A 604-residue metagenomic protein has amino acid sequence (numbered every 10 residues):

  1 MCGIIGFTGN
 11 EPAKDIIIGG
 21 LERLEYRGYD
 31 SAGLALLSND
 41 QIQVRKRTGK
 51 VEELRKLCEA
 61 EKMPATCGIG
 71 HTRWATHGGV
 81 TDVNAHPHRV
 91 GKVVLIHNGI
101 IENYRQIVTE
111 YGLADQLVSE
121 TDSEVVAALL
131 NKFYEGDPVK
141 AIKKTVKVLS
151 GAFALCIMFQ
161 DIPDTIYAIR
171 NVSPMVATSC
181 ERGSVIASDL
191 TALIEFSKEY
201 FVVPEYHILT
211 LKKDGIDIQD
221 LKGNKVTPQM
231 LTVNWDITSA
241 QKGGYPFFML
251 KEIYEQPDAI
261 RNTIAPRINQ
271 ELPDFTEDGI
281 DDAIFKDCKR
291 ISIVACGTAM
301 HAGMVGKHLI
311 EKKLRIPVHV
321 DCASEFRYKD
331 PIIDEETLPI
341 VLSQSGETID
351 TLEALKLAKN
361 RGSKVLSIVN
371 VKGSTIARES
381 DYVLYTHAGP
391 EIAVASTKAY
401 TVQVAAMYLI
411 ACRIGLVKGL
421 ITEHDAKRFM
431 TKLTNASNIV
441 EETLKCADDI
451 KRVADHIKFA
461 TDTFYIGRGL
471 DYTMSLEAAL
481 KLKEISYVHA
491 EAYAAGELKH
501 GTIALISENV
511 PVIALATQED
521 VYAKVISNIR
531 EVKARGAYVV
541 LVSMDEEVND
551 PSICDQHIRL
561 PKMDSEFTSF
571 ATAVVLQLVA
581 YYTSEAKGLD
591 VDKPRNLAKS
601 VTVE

Functional and structural regions predicted by a protein language model:
M1-K242, P246, R261-A265, N269-K289 (+4 more regions): Conserved short alpha-helical segments that host acidic/polar catalytic motifs at enzyme active sites
G9-A13, N39-Q41, G49-K50, W74-T76 (+24 more regions): Short, glycine-/Ser/Thr-/acidic-enriched flexible segments
L24-G33, H97-E102, A168-A177, Y245-M249 (+5 more regions): Conserved phosphate/anionic-ligand binding catalytic regions in large, soluble enzymes, centered on
T66-V83, N269-D282, G306-L342, T348 (+1 more regions): Glycine-rich oxoanion-binding loops at beta->alpha junctions
P87, Y167-A168, Y200-F201, I208-T210 (+12 more regions): Replace "in large, NTP-powered and nucleic-acid-processing enzymes" with "in large, NTP-powered factors and other
Q256-I260, I264-S292, Y382-P511, S584-E604: Active-site phosphate/pyrophosphate-binding segments
K286-N435, L515-P561, V579, K587: Glycine-rich phosphate-binding loops that contact phosphosugars or nucleotide phosphates
Y538, P551-I553, R559, M563-E604: Generic C-terminus detector
